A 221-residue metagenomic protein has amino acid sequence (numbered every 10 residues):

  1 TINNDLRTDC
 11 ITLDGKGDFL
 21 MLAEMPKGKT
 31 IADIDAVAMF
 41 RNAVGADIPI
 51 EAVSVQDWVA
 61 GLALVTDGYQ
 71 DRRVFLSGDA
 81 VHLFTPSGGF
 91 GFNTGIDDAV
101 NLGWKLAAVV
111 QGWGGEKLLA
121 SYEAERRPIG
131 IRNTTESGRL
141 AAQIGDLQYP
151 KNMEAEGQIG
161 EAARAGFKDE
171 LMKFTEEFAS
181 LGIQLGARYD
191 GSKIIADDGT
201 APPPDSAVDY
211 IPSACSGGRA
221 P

Functional and structural regions predicted by a protein language model:
T1-T66, Q70: Conserved FAD-binding catalytic core of PHBH/FMO-like flavoproteins
N3-N4, N42, N93, N101 (+2 more regions): Detector for Asparagine
L6-R7, P26-A32, S77-G88, A142-E154 (+1 more regions): Short, surface-exposed, charge-dense and proline/glycine-enriched linear segments
G15-E24, W104, A196, P204: A ubiquitous, low-specificity "background" feature that marks scattered single residues across proteins without
G17-P26, E51, A99, K117 (+2 more regions): Noncatalytic linker/hinge segments flanking ATPase motor cores
F19, F40, F75, F84 (+5 more regions): Phenylalanine-focused residue identity feature
A38, N42, D67, A108-P221: Helical substrate-recognition/capping region of FAD-dependent monooxygenase/halogenase enzymes
A52-V55, V59-R139: Conserved mid-domain beta->alpha element of the FAD-binding
